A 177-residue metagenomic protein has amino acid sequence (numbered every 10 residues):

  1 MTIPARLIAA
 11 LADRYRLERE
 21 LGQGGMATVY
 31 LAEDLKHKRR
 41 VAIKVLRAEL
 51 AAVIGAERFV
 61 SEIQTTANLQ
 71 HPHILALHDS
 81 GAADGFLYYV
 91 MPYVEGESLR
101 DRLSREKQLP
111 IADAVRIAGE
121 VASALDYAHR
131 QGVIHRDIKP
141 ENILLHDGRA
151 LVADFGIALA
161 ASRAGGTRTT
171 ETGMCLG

Functional and structural regions predicted by a protein language model:
M1-G177: Conserved ATP-binding/catalytic core of the eukaryotic-like protein kinase fold, especially serine/threonine kinases
